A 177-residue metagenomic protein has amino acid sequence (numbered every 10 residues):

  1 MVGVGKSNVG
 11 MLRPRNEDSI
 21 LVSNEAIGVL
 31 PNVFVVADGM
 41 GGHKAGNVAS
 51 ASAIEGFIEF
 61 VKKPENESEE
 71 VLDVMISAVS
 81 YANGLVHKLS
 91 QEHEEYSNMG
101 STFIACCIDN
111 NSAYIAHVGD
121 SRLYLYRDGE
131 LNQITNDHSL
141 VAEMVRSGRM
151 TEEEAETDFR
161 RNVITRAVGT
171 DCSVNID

Functional and structural regions predicted by a protein language model:
M1-D177: PP2C/PPM-type serine/threonine phosphatase catalytic domain
